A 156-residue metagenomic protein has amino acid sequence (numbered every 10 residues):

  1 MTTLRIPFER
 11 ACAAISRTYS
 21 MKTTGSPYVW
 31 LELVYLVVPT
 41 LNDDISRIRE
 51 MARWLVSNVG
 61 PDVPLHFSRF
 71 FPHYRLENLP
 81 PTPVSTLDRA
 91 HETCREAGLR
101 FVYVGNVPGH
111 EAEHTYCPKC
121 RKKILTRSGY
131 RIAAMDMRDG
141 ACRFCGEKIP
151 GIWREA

Functional and structural regions predicted by a protein language model:
M1-T82: Conserved AdoMet/S-adenosylmethionine-binding subsite of the radical SAM
P83-C94: Short alpha-helix
V102: Histidine- and acidic-residue-rich, metal-dependent catalytic cores
G105-G109: Acidic carboxylate-rich catalytic motifs and surrounding loops in phosphoryl-/glycosyl-chemistry enzymes
H114, D139: Residues immediately within or flanking Cys/His clusters that coordinate Zn2+ in small zinc-binding modules
C117-C120, C142-C145: Short cysteine-rich clusters marking metal-coordination/redox-active sites
K123, K148: Cys/His-rich metal-chelating microdomains
T126-R127, G151-I152: Short, non-ligating residues that shape and space the ligands of small metal-coordination modules and catalytic
